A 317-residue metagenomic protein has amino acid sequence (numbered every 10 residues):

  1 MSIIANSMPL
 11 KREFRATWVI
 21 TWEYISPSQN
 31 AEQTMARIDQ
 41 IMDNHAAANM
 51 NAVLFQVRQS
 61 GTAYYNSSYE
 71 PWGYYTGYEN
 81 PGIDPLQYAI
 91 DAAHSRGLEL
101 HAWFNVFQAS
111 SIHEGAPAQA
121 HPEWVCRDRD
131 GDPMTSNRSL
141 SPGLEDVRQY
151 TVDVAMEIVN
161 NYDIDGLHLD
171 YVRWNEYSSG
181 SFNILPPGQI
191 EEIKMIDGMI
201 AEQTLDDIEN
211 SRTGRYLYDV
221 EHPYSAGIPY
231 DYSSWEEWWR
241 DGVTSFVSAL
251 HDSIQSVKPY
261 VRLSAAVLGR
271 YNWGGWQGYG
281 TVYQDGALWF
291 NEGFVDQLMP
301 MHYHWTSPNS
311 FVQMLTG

Functional and structural regions predicted by a protein language model:
S2-I4, Q40, P85-L86, S248 (+2 more regions): Alpha-helical scaffolding within the catalytic cores of extracellular/periplasmic polymer-degrading hydrolases
P9-F14, W18-A36, I90-D91, H101-N161: Active-site-adjacent "subsite" loops/lids of carbohydrate-active enzymes
R15-V19, V53-F55, L100-A102, L167-D170 (+2 more regions): Hydrophobic faces of well-ordered beta-strands that scaffold small-molecule active sites in alpha/beta enzyme cores
V19-Y24, R58-S60, N105-A109, L169-W174 (+2 more regions): Active-site beta-loop-alpha junctions enriched in small/polar residues
I25-Q33, R58-A63, E79-N80, R270-T281 (+1 more regions): Acidic-and-aromatic substrate-binding clefts and catalytic sites of carbohydrate-active enzymes
A36-A63, N161-G166, L288, F294-L298: Catalytic domains of carbohydrate-active enzymes, especially glycoside hydrolases
I41-M42, F55-Q108, D231-V257, L315-T316: Aromatic-lined substrate-binding rim segments of carbohydrate-active enzymes
C126-F294, M301-H304: Polysaccharide-binding and catalytic clefts of secreted carbohydrate-active enzymes
